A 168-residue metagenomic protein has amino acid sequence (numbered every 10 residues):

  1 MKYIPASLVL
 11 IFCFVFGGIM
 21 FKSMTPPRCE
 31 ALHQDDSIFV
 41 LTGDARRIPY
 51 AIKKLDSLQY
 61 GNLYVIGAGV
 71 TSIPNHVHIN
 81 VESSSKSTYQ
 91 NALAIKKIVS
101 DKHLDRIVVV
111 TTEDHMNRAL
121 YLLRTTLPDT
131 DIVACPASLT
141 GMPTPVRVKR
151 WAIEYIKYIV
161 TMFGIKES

Functional and structural regions predicted by a protein language model:
K2, Q59, E154-K157: Intrinsically disordered, low-complexity N-terminal regions enriched in serine/proline/glycine with scattered basic
K2-M20: Hydrophobic membrane-insertion alpha-helices, especially the h-region of bacterial N-terminal signal peptides
L10, R28, S57, K157-Y158 (+1 more regions): Residue-level detector of solvent-exposed, low-hydrophobicity positions
V15, D129-C135, I153-M162: Short, Lys/Arg-enriched charge-dense amphipathic segments
M20-W151: A structural signal for short, hydrophobic/glycine-enriched beta-strand patches
T144-S168: A transmembrane-helix-recognition feature enriched in membrane-embedded lipid enzymes and envelope glyco-/phospholipid
